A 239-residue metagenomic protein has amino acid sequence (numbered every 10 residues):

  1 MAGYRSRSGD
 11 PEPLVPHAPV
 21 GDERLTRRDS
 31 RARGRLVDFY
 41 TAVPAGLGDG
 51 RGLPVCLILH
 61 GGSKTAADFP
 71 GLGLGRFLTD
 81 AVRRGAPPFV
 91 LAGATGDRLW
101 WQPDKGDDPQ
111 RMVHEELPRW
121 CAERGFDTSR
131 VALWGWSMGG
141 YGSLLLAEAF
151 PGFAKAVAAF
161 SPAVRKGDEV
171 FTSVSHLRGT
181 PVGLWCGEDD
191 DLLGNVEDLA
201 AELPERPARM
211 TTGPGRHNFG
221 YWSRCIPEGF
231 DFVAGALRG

Functional and structural regions predicted by a protein language model:
A2-G239: Non-catalytic cap/lid and distal C-terminal segments of serine-dependent acyl enzymes
